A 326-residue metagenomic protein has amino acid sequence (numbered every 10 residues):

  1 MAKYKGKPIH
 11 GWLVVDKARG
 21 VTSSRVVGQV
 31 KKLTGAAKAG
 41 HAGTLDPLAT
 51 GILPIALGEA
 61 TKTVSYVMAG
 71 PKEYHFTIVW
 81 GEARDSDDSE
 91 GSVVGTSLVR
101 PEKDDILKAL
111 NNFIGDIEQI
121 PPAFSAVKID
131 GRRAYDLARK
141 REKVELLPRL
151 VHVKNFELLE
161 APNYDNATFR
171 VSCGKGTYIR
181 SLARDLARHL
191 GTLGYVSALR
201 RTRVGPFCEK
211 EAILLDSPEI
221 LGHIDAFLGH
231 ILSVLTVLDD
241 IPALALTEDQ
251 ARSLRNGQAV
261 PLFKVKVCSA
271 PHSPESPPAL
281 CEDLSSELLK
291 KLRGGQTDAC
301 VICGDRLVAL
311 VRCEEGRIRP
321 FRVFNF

Functional and structural regions predicted by a protein language model:
M1-A18, S24-H41, L45, H189 (+1 more regions): Accessory RNA 3′-end/elbow-binding domains used by RNA modification enzymes
M1-E211, L310: RNA pseudouridine synthases
